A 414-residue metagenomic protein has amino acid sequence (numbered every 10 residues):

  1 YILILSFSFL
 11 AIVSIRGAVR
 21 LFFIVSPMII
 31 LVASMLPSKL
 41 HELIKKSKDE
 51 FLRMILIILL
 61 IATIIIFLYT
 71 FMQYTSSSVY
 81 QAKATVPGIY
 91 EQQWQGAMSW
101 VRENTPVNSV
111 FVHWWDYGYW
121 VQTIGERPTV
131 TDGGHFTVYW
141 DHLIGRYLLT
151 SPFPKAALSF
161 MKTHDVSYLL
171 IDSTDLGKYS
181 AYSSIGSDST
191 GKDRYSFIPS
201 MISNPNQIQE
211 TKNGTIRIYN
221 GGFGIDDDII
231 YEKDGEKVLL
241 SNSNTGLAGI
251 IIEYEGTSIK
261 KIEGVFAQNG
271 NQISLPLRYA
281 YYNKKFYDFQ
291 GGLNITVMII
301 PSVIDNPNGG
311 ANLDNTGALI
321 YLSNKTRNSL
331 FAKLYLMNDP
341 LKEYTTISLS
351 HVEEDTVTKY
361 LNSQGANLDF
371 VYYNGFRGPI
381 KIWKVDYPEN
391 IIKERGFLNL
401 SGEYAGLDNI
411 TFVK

Functional and structural regions predicted by a protein language model:
Y1-F7, L56: Membrane-interfacial loop-to-transmembrane alpha-helix junctions, especially the N-terminal start
L5, F9-K48: Hydrophobic/aromatic-rich transmembrane helices and adjacent perimembrane loops
K48-K414: Extracytoplasmic
